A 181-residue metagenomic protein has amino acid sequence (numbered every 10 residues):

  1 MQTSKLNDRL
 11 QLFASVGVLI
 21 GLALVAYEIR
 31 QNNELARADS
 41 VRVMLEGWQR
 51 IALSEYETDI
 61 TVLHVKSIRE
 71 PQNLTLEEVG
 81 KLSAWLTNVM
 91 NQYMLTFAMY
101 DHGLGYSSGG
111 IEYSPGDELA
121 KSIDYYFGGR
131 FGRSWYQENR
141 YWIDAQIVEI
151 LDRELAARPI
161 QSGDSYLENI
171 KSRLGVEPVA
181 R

Functional and structural regions predicted by a protein language model:
M1, G17-L19, R30, N169: N-terminal functional modules and adjacent low-complexity/disordered segments of proteins
M1-A14: N-terminal positive-inside, membrane-proximal cytosolic segments immediately preceding the first
M1-Q2, L22, Q72: Generic secretory/membrane-interface signal
D8, Y27, Q31-R181: Amphipathic alpha-helical "stem/stalk" segments
F13-V25: Hydrophobic membrane-insertion alpha-helices, especially the h-region of bacterial N-terminal signal peptides
